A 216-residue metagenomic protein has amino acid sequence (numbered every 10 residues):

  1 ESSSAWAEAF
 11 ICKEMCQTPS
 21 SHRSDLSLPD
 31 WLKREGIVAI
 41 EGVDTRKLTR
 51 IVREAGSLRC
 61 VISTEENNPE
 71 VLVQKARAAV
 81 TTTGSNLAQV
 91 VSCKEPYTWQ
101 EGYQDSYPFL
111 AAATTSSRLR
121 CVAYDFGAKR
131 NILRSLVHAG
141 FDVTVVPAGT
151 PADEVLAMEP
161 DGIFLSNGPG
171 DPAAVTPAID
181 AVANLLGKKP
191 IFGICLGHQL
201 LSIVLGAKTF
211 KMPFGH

Functional and structural regions predicted by a protein language model:
E1-M158, P172: RNA-binding accessory domains that recognize and position tRNA/RNA substrates
A157, D161-G162, N167-H216: Cysteine-nucleophile active-site neighborhood
